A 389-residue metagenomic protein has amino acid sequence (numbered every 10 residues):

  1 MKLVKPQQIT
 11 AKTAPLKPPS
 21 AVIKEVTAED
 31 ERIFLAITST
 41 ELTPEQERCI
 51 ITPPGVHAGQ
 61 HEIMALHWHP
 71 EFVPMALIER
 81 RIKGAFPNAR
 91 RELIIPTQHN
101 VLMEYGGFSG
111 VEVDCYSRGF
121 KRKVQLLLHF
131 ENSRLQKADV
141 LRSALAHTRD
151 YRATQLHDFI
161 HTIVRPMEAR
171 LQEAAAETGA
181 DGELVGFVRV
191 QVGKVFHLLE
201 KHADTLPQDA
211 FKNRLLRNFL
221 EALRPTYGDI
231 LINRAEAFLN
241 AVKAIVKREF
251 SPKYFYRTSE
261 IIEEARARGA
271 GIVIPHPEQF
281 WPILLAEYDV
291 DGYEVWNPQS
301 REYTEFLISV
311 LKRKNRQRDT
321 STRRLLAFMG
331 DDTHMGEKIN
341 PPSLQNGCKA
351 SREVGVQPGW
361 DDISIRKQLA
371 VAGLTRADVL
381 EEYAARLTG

Functional and structural regions predicted by a protein language model:
K2-N233, V242-K247, S251-P252, E294-W360: A metal-dependent hydrolase metal-coordination microenvironment
A14, S351-G389: Mid-to-C-terminal alpha-helical segments outside catalytic/metal-binding sites
A85, I262-A265, L285: Generic structural signal for hydrophobic
E92-P96, G271-E278: Short, hydrophobic beta-strand segments that form beta-sheet elements in well-ordered domains
F238-L239: Catalytic/RNA-binding core of pseudouridine synthases
R248-E249, Y256-V273: Conserved, well-ordered alpha-helix/loop/beta-strand core segments that scaffold catalytic motifs
V273-P277, G292-Q299: Active-site core of metal-dependent hydrolases
Q279-Y288: Distinct, well-ordered alpha-helical segments
